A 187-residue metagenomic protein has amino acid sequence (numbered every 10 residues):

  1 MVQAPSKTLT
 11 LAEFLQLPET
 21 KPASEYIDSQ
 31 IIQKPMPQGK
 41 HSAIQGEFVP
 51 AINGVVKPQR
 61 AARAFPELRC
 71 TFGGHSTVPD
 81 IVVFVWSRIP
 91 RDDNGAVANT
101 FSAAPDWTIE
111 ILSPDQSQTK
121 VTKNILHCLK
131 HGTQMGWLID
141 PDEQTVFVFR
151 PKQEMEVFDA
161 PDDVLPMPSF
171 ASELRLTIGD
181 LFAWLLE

Functional and structural regions predicted by a protein language model:
M1-E187: Gly/Pro/Ser/Thr-rich low-complexity, intrinsically disordered segments predominantly at protein N-termini
